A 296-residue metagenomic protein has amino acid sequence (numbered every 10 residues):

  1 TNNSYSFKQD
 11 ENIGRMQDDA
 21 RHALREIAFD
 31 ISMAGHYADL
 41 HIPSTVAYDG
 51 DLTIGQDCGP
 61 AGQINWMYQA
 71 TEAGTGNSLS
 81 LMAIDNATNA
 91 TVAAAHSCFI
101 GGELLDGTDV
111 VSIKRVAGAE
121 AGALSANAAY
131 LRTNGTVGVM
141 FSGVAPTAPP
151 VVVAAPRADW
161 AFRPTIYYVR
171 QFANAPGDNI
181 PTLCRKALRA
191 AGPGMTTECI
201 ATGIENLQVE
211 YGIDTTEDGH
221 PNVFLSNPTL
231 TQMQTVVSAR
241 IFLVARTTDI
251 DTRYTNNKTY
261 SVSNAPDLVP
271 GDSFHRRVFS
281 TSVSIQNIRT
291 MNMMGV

Functional and structural regions predicted by a protein language model:
T1-D10: C-terminal juxtamembrane segment of a hydrophobic transmembrane alpha-helix
N3, A20, G35: Glycine-rich, histidine-containing beta strand-loop boundary motifs that form or position
N12-D18: Short, polar/charged loop or turn motifs at beta-strand boundaries
I13, A23-S238, F242, I250-H275 (+2 more regions): N-terminal pilin/flagellin-like segments and related low-complexity appendage regions
